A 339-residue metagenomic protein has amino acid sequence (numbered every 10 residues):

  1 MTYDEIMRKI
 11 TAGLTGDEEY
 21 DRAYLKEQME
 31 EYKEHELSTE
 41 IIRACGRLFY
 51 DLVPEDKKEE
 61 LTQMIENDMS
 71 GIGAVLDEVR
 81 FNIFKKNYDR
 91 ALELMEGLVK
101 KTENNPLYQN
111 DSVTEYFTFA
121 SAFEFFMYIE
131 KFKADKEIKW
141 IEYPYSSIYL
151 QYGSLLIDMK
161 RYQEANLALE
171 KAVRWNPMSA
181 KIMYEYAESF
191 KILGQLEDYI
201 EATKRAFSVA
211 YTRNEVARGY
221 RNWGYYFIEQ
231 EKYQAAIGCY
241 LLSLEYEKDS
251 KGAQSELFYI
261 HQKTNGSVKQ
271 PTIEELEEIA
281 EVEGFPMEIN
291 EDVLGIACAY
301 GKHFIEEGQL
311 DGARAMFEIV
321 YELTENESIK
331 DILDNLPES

Functional and structural regions predicted by a protein language model:
E34-L37, R47-K58, F119-K136, G194-E201 (+3 more regions): Alpha-helical linker/edge segments of TPR/alpha-solenoid repeat scaffolds and analogous pre-/post-domain helices
R80, S154, E188, Y225-Y226 (+3 more regions): Residue-level recognition of tetratricopeptide repeat
Y88-D89, Y162, L196, Y233-Q234 (+1 more regions): TPR-repeat structural position
E103, P177, Y211-N214, K248 (+2 more regions): Short coil turns that delineate tetratricopeptide repeat
Y108, I148, I182, V216-G219 (+3 more regions): TPR alpha-solenoid repeat register
